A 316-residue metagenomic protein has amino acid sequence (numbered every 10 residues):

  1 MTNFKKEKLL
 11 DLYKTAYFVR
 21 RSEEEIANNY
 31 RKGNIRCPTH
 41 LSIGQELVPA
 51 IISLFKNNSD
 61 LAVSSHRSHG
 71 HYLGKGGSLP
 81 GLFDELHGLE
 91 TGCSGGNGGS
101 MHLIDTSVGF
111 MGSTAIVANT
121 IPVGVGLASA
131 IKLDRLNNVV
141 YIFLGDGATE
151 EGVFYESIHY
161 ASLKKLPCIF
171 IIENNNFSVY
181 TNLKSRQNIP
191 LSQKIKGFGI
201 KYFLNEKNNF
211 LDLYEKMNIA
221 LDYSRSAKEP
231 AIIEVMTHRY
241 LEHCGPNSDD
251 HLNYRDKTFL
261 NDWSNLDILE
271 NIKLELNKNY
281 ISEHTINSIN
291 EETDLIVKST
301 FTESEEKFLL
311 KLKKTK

Functional and structural regions predicted by a protein language model:
M1-R36, N58, L260, E275-K278 (+1 more regions): Cofactor-/ligand-binding subdomain signature composed of acidic, glycine-rich, tryptophan-containing flexible loops
K6-L10, V19, E23, Q45 (+5 more regions): Alpha-helix initiation and N-capping motif
E24-A27, K32-K164, N182-S192, G197-G199: Cofactor-binding active-site loop characterized by glycine-rich and histidine/acidic residues
F110-E306: Glycine-rich ThDP/TPP pyrophosphate-binding loop and its adjacent helix/strand module within ThDP-dependent enzymes
F308-K316: C-terminal intrinsically disordered, low-complexity extensions immediately downstream of enzyme catalytic cores
